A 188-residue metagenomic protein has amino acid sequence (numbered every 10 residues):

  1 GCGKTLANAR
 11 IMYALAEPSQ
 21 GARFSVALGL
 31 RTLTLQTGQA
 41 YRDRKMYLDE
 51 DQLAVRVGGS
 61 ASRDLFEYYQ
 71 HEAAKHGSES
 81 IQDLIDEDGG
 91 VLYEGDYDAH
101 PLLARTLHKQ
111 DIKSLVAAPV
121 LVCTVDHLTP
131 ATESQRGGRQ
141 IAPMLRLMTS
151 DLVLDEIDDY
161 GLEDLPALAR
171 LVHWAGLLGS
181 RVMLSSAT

Functional and structural regions predicted by a protein language model:
G1-T188: N-terminal helicase ATP-binding lobe
